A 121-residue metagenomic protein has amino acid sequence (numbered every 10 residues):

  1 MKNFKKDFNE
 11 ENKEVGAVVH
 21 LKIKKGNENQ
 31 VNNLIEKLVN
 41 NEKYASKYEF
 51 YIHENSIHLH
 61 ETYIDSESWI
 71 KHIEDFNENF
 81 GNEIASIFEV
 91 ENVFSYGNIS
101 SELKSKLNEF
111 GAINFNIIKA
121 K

Functional and structural regions predicted by a protein language model:
M1-H58, I64-E74, S86-K121: Short S/T/G/P-rich N-terminal loop/turn motif that feeds into the first structured element of a domain
N77-G81: A short, acidic, amphipathic alpha-helical segment used as a generic capping/interface helix at domain edges
